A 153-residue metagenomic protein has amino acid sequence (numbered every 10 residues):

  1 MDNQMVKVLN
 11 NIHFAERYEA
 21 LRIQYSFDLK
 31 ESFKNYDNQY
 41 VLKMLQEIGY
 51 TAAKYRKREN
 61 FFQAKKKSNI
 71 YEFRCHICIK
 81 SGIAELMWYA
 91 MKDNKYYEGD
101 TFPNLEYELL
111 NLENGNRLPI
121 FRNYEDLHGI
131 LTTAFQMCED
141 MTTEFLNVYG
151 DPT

Functional and structural regions predicted by a protein language model:
M1-Y40, A52, R56-K57, F62-H76 (+1 more regions): Intrinsically disordered, low-complexity regulatory regions enriched in serine/threonine/proline and acidic residues
